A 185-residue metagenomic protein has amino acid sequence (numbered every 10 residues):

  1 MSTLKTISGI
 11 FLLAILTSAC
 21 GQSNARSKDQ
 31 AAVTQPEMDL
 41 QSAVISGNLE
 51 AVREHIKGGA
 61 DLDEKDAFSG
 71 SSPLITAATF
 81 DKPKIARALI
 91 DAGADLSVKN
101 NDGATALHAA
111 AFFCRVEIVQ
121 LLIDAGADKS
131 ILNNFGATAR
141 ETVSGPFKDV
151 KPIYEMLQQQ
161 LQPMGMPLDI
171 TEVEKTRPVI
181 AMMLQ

Functional and structural regions predicted by a protein language model:
M1-S8: Bacterial N-terminal signal peptides that target proteins for export
S18-A19: C-terminal motif of bacterial Sec signal peptides marking the signal peptidase cleavage site
P36, S69-G70, G103, G136: Start-of-repeat signature of ankyrin repeats
S42-G47, T76-K82, A109-R115, T142-V150 (+2 more regions): Ankyrin repeat A-helix N-terminal signature
N48-I56, K82-D91, R115-I123, D149-L157 (+1 more regions): Ankyrin repeat structural motif
L62-D63, L96, K129: Ankyrin-repeat inter-repeat connecting loop/turn
D66-A67, N100, N133: Ankyrin repeat boundary/linker residues
K129-Q185: Leucine-rich solenoid repeat scaffolds
